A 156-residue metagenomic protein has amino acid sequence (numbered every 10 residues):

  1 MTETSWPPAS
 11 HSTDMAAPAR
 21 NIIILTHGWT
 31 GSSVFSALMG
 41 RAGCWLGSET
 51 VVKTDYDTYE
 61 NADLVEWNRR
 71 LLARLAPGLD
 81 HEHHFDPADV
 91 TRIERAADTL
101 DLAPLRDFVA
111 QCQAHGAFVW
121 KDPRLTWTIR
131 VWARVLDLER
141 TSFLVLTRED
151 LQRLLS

Functional and structural regions predicted by a protein language model:
T2-L100: PAPS-dependent sulfotransferase catalytic core
V90-G116: Conserved nucleotide-sugar donor-binding subdomain of glycosyltransferases
R106-S156: PAPS-dependent sulfotransferase catalytic domain
